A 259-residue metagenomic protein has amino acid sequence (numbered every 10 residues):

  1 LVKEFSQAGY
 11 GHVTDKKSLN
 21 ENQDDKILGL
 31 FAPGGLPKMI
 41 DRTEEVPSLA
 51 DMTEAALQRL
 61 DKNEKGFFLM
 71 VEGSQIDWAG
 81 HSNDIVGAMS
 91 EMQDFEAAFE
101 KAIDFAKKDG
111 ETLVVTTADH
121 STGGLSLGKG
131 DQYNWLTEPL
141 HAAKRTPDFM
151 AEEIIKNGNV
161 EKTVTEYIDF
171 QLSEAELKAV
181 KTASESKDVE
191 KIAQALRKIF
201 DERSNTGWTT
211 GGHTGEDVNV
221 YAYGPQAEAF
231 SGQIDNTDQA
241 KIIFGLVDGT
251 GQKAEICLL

Functional and structural regions predicted by a protein language model:
L1-L259: A post-motif C-terminal structural segment
